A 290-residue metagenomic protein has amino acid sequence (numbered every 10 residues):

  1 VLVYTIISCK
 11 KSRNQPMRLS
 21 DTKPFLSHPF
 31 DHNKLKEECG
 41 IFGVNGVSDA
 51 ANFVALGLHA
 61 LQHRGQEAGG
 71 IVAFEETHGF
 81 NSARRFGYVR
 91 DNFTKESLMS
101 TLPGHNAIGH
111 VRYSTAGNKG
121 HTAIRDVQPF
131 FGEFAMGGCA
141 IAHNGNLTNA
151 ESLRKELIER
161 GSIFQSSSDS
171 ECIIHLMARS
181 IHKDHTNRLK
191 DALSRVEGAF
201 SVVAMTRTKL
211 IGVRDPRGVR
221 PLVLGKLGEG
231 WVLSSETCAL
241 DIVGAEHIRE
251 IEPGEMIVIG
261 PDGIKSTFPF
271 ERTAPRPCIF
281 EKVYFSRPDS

Functional and structural regions predicted by a protein language model:
Y4, C9, P16-P253, V258-S290: Conserved short alpha-helical segments that host acidic/polar catalytic motifs at enzyme active sites
